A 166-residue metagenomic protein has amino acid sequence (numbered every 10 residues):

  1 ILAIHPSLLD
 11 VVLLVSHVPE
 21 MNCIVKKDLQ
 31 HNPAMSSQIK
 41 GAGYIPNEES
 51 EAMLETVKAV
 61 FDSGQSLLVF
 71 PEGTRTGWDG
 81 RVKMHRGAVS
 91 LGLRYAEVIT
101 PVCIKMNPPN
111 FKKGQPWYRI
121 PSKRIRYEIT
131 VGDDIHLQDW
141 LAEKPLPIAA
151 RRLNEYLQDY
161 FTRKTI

Functional and structural regions predicted by a protein language model:
L2-E49: Catalytic core of membrane glycerolipid acyltransferases/transacylases, capturing the structured, soluble-facing
S16, E51-I166: Non-catalytic C-terminal accessory region of glycerolipid acyltransferases and related lyso-lipid remodeling enzymes
